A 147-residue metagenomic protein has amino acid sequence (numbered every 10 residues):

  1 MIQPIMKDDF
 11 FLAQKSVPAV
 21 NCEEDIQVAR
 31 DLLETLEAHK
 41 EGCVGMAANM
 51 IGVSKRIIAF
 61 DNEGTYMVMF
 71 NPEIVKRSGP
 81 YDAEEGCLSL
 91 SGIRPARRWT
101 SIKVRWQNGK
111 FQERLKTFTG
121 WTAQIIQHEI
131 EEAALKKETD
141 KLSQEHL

Functional and structural regions predicted by a protein language model:
M1-L147: Positively charged
